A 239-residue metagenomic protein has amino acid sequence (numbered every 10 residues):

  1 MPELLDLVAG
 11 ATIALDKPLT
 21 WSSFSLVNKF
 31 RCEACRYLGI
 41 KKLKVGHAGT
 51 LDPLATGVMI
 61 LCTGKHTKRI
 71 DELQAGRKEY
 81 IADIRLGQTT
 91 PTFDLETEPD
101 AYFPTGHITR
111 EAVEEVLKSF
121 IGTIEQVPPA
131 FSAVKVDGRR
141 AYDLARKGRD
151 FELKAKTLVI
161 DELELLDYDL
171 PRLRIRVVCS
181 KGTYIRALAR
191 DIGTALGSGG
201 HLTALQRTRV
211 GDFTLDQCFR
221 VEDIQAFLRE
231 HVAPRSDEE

Functional and structural regions predicted by a protein language model:
M1-E239: Catalytic/RNA-binding core of pseudouridine synthases
